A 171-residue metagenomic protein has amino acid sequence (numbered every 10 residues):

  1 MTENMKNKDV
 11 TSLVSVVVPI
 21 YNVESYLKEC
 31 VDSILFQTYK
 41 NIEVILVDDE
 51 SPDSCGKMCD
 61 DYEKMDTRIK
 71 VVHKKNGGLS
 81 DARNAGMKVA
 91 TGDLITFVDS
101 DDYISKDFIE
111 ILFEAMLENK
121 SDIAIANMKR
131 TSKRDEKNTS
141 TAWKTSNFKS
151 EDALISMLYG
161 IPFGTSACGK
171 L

Functional and structural regions predicted by a protein language model:
M1-L171: Nucleotide-sugar donor-binding/catalytic module of glycosyltransferases that assemble extracellular/cell-envelope
